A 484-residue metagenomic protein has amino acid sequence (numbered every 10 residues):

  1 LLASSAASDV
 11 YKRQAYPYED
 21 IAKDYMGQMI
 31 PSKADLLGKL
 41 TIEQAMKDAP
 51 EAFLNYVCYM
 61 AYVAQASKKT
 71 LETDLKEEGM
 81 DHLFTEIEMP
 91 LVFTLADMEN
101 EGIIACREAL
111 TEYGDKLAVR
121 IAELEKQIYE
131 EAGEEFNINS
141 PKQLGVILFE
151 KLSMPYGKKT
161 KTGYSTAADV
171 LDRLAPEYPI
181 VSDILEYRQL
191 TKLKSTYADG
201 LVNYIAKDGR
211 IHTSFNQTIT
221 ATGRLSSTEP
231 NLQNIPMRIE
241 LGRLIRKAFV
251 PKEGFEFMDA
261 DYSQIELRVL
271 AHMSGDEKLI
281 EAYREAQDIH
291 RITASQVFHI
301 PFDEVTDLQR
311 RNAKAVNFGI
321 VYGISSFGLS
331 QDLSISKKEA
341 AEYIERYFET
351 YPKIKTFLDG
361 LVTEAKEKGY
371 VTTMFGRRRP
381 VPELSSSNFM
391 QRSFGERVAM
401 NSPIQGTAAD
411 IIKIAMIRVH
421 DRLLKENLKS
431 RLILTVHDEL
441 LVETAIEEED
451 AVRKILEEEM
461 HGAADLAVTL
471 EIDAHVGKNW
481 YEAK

Functional and structural regions predicted by a protein language model:
L1-A7, Y11: Single conserved hydrophobic/aromatic residue that forms the stacking wall/gate of nucleotide- or nucleobase-binding
R13, I21, Y25, L37-E240 (+9 more regions): Conserved "right-hand" nucleotidyltransferase catalytic core of DNA-directed polymerases
Q44, N100, D208, H212-T213 (+4 more regions): Conserved catalytic core of nucleic-acid polymerases
L75-I87, L91, I411, A415-V436 (+1 more regions): Active-site palm subdomain of RNA-directed nucleic acid polymerases
V119-K126, E130-S182, E349-R397, N401-P403 (+2 more regions): C-terminal polymerase-core module
F136, N203, F215-T218, K247-P251 (+6 more regions): Replace "in large, NTP-powered and nucleic-acid-processing enzymes" with "in large, NTP-powered factors and other
S140, G223, D261, A294 (+6 more regions): Hydrophobic, well-ordered secondary-structure elements that form the walls of internal hydrophobic environments
K247-L270, K278, A282-K314: Conserved catalytic alpha/beta cores of large enzymes that bind or transform nucleotide phosphates and polynucleotides
